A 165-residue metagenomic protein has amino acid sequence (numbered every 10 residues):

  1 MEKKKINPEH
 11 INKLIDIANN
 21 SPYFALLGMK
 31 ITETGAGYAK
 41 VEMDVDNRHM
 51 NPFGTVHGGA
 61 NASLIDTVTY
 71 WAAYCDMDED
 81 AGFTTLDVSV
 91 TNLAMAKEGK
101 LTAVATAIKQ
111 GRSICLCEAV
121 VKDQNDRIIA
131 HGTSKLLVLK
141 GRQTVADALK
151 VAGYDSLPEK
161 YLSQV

Functional and structural regions predicted by a protein language model:
M1-V165: Terminal targeting signals and extreme-terminal segments of soluble enzymes
